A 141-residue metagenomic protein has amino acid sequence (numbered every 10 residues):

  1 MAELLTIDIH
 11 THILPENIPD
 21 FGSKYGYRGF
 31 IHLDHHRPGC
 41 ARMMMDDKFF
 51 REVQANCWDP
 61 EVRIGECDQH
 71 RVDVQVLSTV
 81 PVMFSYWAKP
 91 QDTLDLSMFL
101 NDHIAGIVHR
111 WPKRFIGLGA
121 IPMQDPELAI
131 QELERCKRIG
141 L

Functional and structural regions predicted by a protein language model:
M1-L141: Helix-coil boundary/capping segments in enzymes
